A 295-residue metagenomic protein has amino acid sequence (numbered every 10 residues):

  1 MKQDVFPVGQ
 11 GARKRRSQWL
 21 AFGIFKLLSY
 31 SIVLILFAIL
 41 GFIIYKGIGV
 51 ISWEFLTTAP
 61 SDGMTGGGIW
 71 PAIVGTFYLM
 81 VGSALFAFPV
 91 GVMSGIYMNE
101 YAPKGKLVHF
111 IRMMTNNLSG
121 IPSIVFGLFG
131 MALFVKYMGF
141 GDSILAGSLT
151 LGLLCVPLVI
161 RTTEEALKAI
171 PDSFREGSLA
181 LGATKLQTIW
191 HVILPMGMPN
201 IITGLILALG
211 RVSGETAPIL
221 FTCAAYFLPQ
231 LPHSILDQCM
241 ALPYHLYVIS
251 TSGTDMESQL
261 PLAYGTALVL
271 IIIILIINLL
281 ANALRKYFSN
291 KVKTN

Functional and structural regions predicted by a protein language model:
M1-S29, N282-N295: Transmembrane alpha-helical segments of polytopic membrane transport and secretion proteins
S61-G67, I219-I271: Interhelical loop and adjacent transmembrane-helix boundary motif in polytopic membrane transport permeases
G67-Y97, L205: Transmembrane alpha-helix signature in integral membrane proteins
S83-T115, L128, N282-N290: Transmembrane-helix boundary motif in ABC transporter permease subunits
A84, K185-C223: Transmembrane alpha-helices
N116-L153: Generic hydrophobic transmembrane alpha-helix motif, especially the helices
P122, L181-G182, P195: Glycine/proline-centered hinge or cleavage motifs at structural transition points of membrane proteins
E164, K168, L179, I206 (+1 more regions): C-terminal transmembrane helix and the adjacent membrane-cytosol boundary/short C-terminal tail of inner/organellar
